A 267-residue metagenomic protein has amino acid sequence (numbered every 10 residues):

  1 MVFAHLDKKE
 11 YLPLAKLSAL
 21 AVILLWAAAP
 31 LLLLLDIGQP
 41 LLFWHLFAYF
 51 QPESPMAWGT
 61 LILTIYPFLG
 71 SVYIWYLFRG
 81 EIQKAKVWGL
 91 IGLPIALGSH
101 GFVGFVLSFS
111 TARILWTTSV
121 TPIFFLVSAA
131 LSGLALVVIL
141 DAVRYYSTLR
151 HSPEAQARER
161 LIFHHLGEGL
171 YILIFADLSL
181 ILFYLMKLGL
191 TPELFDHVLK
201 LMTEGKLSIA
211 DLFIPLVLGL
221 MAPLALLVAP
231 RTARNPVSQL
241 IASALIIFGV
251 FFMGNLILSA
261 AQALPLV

Functional and structural regions predicted by a protein language model:
M1-I62: Membrane helical hairpin/interfacial module
L6-A15, L63-T64, L69-I241, I247-F248: Long, contiguous internal "core" modules enriched in hydrophobic/ aromatic residues
F251-V267: Juxtamembrane boundary at the C-terminal end of a transmembrane helix
